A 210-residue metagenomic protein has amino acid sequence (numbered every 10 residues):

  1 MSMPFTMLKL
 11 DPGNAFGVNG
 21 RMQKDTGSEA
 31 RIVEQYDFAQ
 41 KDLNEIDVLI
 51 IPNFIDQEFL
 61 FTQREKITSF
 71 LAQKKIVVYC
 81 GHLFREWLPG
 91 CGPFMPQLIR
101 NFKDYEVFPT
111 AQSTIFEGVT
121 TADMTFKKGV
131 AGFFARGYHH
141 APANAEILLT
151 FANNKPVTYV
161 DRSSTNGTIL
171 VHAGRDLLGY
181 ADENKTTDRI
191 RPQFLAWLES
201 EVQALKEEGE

Functional and structural regions predicted by a protein language model:
M1-P12, G174, A204-E210: Hydrophobic targeting/anchoring helices
M3-G90: Helical hinge/lid and interdomain linker segments adjacent to catalytic or ligand-binding clefts that mediate domain
K9, K74-L83, M95-P96, Y159 (+3 more regions): Generic hydrophobic/packing signal
G17-D25, V107-E183, T187, V202-G209: Catalytic beta-strand/loop cores that center a nucleophilic Ser/Cys/Thr and support acyl-enzyme chemistry
G27, S69, W87, Q97 (+3 more regions): Solvent-exposed, non-transmembrane amphipathic alpha-helical segments
E29-V33, M95-F102, A143-T150: Short secondary-structure junctions
E58-V130, I190: A glycine-rich, often tryptophan-bearing local segment used as a flexible ligand/cofactor-contacting loop or short
D188-V202: Surface-exposed amphipathic alpha-helical segments
